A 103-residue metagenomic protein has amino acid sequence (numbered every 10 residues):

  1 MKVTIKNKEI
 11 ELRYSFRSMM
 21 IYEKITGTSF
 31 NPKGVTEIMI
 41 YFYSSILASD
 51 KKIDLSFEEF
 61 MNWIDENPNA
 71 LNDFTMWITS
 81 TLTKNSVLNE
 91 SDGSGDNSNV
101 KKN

Functional and structural regions predicted by a protein language model:
T4-K6, R17, T28-K33, K52-N103: Charged interaction scaffolds used for protein-protein
K8-I10: Well-ordered beta-strand scaffold positions
R13-M20: A short, sequence-level motif marking secondary-structure junctions
I25-Y41: Short, solvent-exposed cationic patches
E37-A48, S80: Short, hydrophobic/amphipathic alpha-helical patches that form generic packing surfaces within helical domains
